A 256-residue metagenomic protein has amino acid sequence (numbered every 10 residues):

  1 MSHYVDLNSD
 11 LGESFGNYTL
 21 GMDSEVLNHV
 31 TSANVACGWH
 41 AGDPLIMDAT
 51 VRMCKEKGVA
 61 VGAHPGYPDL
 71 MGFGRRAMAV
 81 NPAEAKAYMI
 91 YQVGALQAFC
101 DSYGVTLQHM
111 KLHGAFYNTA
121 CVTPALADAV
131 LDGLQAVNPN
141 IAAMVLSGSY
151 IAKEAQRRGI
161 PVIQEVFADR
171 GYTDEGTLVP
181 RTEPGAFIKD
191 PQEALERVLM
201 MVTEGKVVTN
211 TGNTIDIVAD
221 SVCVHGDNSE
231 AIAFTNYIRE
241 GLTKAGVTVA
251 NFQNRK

Functional and structural regions predicted by a protein language model:
D10, H64, M110, V224: Conserved, mostly hydrophobic/aromatic
G16-M22, A41-M53, C121-D128, S147-R157: Active-site-adjacent beta->alpha loops and helix N-cap segments on the catalytic face of soluble alpha/beta enzymes
T19, D23, A33-H40, M71-K86 (+3 more regions): Glycine-rich tight-turn/loop motif centered on a GG-T
S24-N28, A49-G62, D101-Y103: Acidic (Asp/Glu)-rich catalytic clusters
D69-H109: Glycine/small-residue-rich loop that forms an oxyanion/phosphate-binding "nest" at active or ligand-binding sites
G104-Y150: Hydrophobic, well-structured mid-protein blocks that either form specific transmembrane helices
G148-K206: Active-site rim beta-loop-alpha module in soluble metabolic enzymes
R181-A186, D190-K256: C-terminal alpha-helical cap/extension of soluble enzyme domains
